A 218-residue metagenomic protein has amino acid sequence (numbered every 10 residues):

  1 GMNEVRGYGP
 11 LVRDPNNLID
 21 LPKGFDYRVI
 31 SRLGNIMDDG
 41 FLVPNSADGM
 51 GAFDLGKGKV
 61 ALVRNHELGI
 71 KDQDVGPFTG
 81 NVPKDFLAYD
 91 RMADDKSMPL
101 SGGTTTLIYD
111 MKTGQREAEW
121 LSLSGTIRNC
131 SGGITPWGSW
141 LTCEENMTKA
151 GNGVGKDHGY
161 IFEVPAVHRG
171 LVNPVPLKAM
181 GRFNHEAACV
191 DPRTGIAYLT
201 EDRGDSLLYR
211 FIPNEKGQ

Functional and structural regions predicted by a protein language model:
M2-Q218: Conserved small-residue
